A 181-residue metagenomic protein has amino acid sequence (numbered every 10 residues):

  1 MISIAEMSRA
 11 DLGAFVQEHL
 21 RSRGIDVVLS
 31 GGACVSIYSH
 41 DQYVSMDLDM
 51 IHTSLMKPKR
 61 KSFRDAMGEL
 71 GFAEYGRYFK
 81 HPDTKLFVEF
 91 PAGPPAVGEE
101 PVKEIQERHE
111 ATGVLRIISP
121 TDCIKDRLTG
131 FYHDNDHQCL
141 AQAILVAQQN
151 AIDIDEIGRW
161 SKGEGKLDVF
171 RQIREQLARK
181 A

Functional and structural regions predicted by a protein language model:
M1-A181: Compositionally biased terminal segments of proteins
